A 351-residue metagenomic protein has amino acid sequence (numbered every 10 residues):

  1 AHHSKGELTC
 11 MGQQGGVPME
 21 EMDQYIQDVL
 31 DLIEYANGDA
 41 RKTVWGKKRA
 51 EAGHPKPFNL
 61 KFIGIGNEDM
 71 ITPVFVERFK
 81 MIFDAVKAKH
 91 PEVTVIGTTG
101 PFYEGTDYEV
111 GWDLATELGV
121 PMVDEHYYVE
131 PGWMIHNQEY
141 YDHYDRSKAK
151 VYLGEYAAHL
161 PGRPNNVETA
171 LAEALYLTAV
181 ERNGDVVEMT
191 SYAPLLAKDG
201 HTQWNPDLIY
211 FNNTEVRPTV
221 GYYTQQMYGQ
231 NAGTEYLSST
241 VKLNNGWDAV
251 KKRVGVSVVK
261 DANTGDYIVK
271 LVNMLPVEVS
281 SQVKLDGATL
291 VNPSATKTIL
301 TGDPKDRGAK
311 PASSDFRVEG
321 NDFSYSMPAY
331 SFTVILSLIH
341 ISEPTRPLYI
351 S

Functional and structural regions predicted by a protein language model:
A1-K5, T99-F102, Y192-L196: Short, solvent-exposed turn/loop segments enriched in Gly/Ser/Thr/Pro and often Arg
A1-M19, Y25, Y35-A40: Aromatic-lined carbohydrate-binding surfaces of glycoside hydrolases
E7, A149-V254: Aromatic/acidic polysaccharide-binding cleft in carbohydrate-active enzymes
D31, Y35, D39-R41, E51-L177: Active-site neighborhood of glycoside hydrolase catalytic domains
L32, I63, V123, T190 (+3 more regions): Conserved, mostly hydrophobic/aromatic
K251-V291, K297, S331-V334: Carbohydrate-binding surface patches
T289-P328: Acidic, Ser/Thr/Pro-rich beta/coil linker or hinge segments at domain junctions
I339-E343, P347-S351: Single conserved hydrophobic/aromatic residue that forms the stacking wall/gate of nucleotide- or nucleobase-binding
